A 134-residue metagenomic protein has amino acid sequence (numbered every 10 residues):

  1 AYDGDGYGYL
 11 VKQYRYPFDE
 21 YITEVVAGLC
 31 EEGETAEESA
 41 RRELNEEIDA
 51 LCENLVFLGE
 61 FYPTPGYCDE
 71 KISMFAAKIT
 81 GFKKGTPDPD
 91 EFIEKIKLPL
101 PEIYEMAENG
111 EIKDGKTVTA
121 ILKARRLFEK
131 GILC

Functional and structural regions predicted by a protein language model:
A1, A76-K78, K97-P99: Short, well-ordered beta-strand micro-motif
G4-R42, E46, L133: Conserved Nudix-box catalytic region and its N-terminal flanking loop in Nudix hydrolases and closely related
Y21, E32, P65, D90-C134: Nudix hydrolase/Nudix homology domain
L51-L58: A short coil-to-beta-strand element that immediately follows conserved catalytic motifs
G59-T64: Short, solvent-exposed loop/turn elements at beta->coil junctions and helix N-caps that rim active or binding pockets
P65-K83: Active-site-adjacent beta-strand/loop module that shapes the phosphate/pyrophosphate-binding cleft
